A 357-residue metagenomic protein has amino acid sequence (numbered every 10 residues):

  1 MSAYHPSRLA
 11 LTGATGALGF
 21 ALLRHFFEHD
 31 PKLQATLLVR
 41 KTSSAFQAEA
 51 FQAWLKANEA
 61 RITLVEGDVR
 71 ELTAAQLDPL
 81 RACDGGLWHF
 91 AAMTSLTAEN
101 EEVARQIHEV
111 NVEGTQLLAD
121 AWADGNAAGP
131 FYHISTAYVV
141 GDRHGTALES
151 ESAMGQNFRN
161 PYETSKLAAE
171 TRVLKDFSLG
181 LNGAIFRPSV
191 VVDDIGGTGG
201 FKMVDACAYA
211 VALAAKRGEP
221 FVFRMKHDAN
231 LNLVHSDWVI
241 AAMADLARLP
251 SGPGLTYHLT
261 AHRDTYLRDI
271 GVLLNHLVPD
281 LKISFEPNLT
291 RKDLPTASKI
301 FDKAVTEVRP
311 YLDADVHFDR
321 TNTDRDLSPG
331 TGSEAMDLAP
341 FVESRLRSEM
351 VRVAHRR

Functional and structural regions predicted by a protein language model:
S7-P31: N-terminal Rossmann NAD(P)H-binding glycine-rich loop of SDR-like oxidoreductase domains
A35-V65, V69: Glycine-rich phosphate-binding loop and adjoining beta1-alpha1-beta2 segment of Rossmann-like nucleotide-binding folds
N58, I62-E113, A123-D124: NAD(P)H-binding glycine-rich loop region in Rossmannoid oxidoreductase-like domains and their noncatalytic homologs
L87-H89, E101-R105, E109, E113-P161 (+1 more regions): Conserved Rossmann-fold NAD(P)-dependent oxidoreductase catalytic core, especially the SDR/UDP-sugar
G145, L174-N230, S236-A241, L274: NAD(P)-dependent short-chain dehydrogenase/reductase
L213, R217, F223, L289-T331: A hydrophobic C-terminal alpha-helical subdomain
D245-E307, L346-R357: Mid/C-terminal beta-alpha module of Rossmann-like enzyme folds, strongest in SDR-family dehydrogenases/epimerases
H317-R357: Amphipathic terminal alpha-helices
